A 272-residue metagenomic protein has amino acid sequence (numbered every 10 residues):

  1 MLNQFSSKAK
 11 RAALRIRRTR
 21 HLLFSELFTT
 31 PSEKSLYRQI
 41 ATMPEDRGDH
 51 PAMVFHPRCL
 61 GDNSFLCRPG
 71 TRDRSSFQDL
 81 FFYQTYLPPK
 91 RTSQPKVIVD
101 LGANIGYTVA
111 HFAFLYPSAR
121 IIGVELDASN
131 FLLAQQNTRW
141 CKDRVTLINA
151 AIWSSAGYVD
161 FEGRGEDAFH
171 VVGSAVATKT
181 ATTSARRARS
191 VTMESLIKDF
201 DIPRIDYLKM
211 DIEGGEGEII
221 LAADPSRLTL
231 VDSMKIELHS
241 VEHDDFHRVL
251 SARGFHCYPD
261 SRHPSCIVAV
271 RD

Functional and structural regions predicted by a protein language model:
M1-D272: Phosphate/nucleotide-binding beta-alpha loop and adjacent structural elements of enzyme active sites
